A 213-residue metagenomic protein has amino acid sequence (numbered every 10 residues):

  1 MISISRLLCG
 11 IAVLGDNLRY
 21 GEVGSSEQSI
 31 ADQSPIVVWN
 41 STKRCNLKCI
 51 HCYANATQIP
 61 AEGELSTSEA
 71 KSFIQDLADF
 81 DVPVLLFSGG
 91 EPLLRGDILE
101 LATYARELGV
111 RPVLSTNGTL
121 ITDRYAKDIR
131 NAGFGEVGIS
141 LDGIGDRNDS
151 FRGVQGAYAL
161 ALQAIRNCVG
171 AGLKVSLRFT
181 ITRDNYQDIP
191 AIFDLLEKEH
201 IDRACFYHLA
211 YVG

Functional and structural regions predicted by a protein language model:
M1-A56, Q75-A78: N-terminal pre-core extensions flanking Radical SAM catalytic domains
Q28-D32, E64, I139: Short helix-capping and inter-helix turn/linker motifs at the boundaries of alpha-helical repeat units
W39, F87-S88: Catalytic metal- and UDP-sugar-binding loop of GT-A-like glycosyltransferases, i.e., residues flanking the conserved
C52-Q58, G145, G213: Short glycine/proline- and charge-enriched loop/turn segments that cap or connect secondary-structure elements
A56, A61-G63, S150: Conserved catalytic-core motifs of eukaryotic protein kinase domains, centered on the activation segment
T67-F87, R95-V212: Radical SAM/AdoMet-radical enzyme domain recognition
E91: Conserved G/P- and acidic residue-centered "switch" motifs that form tight phosphate/ATP-binding loops in soluble
